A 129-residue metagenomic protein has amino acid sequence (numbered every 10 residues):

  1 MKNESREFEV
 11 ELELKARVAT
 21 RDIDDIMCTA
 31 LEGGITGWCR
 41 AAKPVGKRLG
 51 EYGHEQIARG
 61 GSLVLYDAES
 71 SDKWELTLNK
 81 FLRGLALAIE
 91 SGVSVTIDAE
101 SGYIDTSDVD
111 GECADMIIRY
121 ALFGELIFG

Functional and structural regions predicted by a protein language model:
M1-A68: Long, contiguous N-terminal structural blocks used for assembly/anchoring
Y66-K80, F128: Short, surface-exposed beta-strand/loop "edge" segments at domain boundaries and coil↔beta transitions
V95-D110: A short, flexible low-complexity segment enriched in Lys/Arg and Gly/Pro that occurs in N-terminal basic tails
T106-F128: Short, compact, well-ordered microdomains
